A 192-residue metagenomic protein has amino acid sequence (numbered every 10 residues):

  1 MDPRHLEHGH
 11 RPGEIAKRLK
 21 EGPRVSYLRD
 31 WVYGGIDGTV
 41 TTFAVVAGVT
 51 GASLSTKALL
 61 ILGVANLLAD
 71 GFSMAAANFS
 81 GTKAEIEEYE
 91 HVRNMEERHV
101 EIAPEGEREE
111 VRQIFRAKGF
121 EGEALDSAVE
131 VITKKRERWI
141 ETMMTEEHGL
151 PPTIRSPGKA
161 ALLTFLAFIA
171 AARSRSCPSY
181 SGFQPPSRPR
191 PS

Functional and structural regions predicted by a protein language model:
D2-Y27, T82-T164: Cytosol/matrix-facing amphipathic helices and coiled-coil assembly/linker segments of eukaryotic membrane proteins
P23-Y33, T56-V64, S156-L162, R188-R190: The feature identifies polytopic integral membrane transport proteins across all domains of life
Y27-V46, P151-C177: Transmembrane alpha-helical segments and their cytosolic interface motifs in multi-pass membrane proteins
D37, A76, L125-A128, F168: Residue-level signature of catalytic and energy-coupling elements of molecular machines, predominantly ATP/GTP-dependent
V40-A44, S73-E85, E137-E141, T145 (+2 more regions): Alpha-helical transmembrane segments and their lipid-water interface positions in multi-pass membrane proteins
A47-L62, S176-R188: Helix-coil boundary and interhelical linker segments in multi-pass alpha-helical membrane proteins
F79, K83-E87, H91, C177-P185: Membrane-interface elements of multi-pass transporters and channels
